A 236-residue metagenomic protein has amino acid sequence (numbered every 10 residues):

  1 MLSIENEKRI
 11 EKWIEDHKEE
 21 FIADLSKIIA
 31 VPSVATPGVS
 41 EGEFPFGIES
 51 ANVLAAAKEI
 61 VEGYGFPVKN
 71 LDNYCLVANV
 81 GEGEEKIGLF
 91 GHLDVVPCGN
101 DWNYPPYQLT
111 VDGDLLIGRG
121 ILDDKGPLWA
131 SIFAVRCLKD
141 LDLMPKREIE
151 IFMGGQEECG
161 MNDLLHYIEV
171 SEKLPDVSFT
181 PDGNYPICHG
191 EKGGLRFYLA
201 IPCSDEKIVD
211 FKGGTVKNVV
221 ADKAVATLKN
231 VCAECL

Functional and structural regions predicted by a protein language model:
L2-G88, V95-C98: N-terminal helical capping/dimerization or prosegment-like subdomains of hydrolases acting on amide or phosphate bonds
V68, L109-V111, L199: A structural signal for short hydrophobic beta-strand segments in well-ordered beta-sheet cores
L71-N73, G154, F211: Conserved beta-strand termini and adjacent loop/short-helix elements that scaffold enzyme active sites in alpha/beta
G83-I87, D112-G113, P145-I149, K173-D176 (+2 more regions): Short coil/turn connectors at secondary-structure junctions
K86-M153, C159: Active-site metal-coordination/substrate-binding segment of hydrolases, especially metallo-dependent peptidases
E158, N162-L236: Midchain, well-structured core segments that form catalytic/ion-binding scaffolds
